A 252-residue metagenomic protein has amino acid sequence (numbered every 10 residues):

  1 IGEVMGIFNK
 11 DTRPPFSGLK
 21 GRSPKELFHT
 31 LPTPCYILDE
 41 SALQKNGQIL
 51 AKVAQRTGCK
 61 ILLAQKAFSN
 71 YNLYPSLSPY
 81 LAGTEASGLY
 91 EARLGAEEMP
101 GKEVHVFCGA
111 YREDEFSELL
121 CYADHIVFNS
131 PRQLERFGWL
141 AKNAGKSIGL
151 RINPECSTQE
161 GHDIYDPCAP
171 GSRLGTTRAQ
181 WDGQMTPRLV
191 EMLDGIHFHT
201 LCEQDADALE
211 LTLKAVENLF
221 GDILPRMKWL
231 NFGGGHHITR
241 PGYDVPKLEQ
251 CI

Functional and structural regions predicted by a protein language model:
V4-R22: Acidic, low-complexity proline/glycine-rich segments
L19-R22, I49, I61-F68: N-terminal glycine-rich anion-binding loops that anchor highly charged ligand groups
L19-Y36: Generic N-terminal amphipathic, Lys/Arg-enriched alpha-helix
L31-E40, C59-L63: A glycine-/small-polar-enriched, mobile loop at the entrance of the PLP active site in fold-type I
L43-N46, L50: Alpha-helical packing segments of well-folded alpha/beta enzyme cores
C59-W229: Active-site-proximal beta-alpha core segment in soluble small-molecule metabolic enzymes
L213-I252: Acidic, glycine-rich loop-and-beta core segments that form the ion-binding/anion-interacting portion of active sites
